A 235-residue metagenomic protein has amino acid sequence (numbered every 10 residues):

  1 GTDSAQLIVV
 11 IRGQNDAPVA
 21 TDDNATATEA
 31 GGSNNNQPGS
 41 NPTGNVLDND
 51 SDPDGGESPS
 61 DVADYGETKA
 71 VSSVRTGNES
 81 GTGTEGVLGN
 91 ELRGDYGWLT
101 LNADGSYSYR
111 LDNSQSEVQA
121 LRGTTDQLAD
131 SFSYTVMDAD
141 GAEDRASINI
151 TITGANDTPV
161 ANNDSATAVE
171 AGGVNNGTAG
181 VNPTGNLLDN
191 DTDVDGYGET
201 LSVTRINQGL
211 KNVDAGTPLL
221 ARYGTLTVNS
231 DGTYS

Functional and structural regions predicted by a protein language model:
G1-G13, N34-Q37, G83-G154, N175-G177 (+1 more regions): Acidic, turn/loop-rich segments in luminal/extracellular domains of secretory-pathway and cell-surface proteins
D16-L92, V160-L219: Extracellular ectodomain surface segments
